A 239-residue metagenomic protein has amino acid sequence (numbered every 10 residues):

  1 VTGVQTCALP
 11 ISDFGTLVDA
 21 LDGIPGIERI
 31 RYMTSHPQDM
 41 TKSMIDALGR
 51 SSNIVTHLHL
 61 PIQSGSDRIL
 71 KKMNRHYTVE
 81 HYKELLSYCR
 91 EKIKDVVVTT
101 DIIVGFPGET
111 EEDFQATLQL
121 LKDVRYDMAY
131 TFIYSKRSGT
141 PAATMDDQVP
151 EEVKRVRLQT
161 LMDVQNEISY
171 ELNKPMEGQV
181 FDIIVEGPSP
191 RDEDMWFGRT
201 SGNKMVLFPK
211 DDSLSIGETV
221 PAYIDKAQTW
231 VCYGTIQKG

Functional and structural regions predicted by a protein language model:
V4-E111: Conserved SAM/AdoMet-binding glycine-rich loop
A8, M40-S43, I62-M73, V104-E111 (+4 more regions): Flexible glycine/acidic-rich beta-alpha junction loops that bind and position SAM and/or redox cofactors in anaerobic
P10-G26, M73, K136-E167: Radical SAM enzyme [4Fe-4S]-AdoMet core and its adjacent flexible, acidic and glycine-rich loops/tails across
D22, G49, N53, R90-V97 (+5 more regions): Hydrophobic alpha-helix feature that most strongly marks membrane-spanning transmembrane helices and their immediate
Y32, L60, D101, L121 (+4 more regions): Conserved, mostly hydrophobic/aromatic
L48-G49, T117, D146-V149: Short, hinge-like loop/turn segments at secondary-structure boundaries
L58, E80-E91, Q115-D123, F132-R137 (+2 more regions): Proteins enriched for Cys/Gly/acidic motifs involved in redox and nucleic-acid/cofactor modification
T144-G239: Terminal RNA-binding accessory module
